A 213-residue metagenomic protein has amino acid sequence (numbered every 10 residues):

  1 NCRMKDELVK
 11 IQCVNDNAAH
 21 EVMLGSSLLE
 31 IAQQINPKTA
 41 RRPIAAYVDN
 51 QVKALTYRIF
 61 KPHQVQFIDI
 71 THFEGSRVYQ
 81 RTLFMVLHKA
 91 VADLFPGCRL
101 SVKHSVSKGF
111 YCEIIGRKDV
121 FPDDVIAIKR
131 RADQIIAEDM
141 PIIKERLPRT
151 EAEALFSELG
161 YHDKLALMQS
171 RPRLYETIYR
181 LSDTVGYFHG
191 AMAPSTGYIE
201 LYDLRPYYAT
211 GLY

Functional and structural regions predicted by a protein language model:
C2-F84, H88-K89, F95-V106, R117-K118 (+1 more regions): Ubiquitin-like/PB1-type beta-grasp interaction modules and other compact soluble beta-rich domains
Y57-F60, Q64-S76, A90, R99-V106 (+1 more regions): Auxiliary tRNA-acceptor-end handling modules of aminoacyl-tRNA synthetases
